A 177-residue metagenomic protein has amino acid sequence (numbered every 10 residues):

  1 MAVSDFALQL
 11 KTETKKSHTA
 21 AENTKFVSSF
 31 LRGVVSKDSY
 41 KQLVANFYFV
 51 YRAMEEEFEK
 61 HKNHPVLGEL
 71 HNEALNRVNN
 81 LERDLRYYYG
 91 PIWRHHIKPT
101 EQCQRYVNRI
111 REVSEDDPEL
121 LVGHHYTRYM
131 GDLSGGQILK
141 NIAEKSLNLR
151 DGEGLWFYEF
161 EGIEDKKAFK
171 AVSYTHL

Functional and structural regions predicted by a protein language model:
M1-F6, S29-S39, E119, G152-F160: Short, charged, low-complexity loops and linkers
A2-V27, K167-A171: Acidic, low-complexity proline/glycine-rich segments
K11-T12, E69-A168: Active-site-proximal alpha-helical scaffolds that flank and shape metal-associated catalytic sites
H18, Y51, E55-F58, E82-L85 (+1 more regions): A structural signal for well-ordered alpha-helices, especially hydrophobic packing surfaces of coiled-coils
A20-N23, V50-E57, G135, L139 (+1 more regions): Amphipathic, well-ordered alpha-helical segments in soluble domains
T24-K41, R52-N72: Helix-loop segments that flank and shape redox-cofactor active sites
T175-H176: Conserved small/polar residues in nucleotide/adenosyl-binding loops
